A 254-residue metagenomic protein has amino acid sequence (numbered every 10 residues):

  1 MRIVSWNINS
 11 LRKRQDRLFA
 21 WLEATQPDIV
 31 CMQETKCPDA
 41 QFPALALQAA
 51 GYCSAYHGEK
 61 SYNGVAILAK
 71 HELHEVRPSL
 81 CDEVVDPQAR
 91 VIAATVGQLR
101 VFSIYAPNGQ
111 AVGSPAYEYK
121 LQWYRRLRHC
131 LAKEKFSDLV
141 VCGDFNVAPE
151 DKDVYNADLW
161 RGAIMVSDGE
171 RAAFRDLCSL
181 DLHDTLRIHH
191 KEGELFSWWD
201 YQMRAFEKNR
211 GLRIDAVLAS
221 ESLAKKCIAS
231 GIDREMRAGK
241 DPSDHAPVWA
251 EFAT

Functional and structural regions predicted by a protein language model:
M1-N9, Q98-G113, C142, H245: Active-site-proximal beta-strand elements of phosphoester/diester hydrolases
M1-Y52, K60-V65, P149: N-terminal, active-site-proximal structural segment of metallo-dependent hydrolase catalytic domains
W6-N7, L22-A40, V101, L131-D151 (+4 more regions): Active-site beta-strand/loop signature of hydrolases that rely on acidic residues for catalysis
T35-P38, F42-Q110: Structured beta-strand-rich core segments of catalytic domains in phosphoester-bond hydrolases
A50, W123-A216: Metal-dependent phosphoesterases centered on the DNase I-like endonuclease/exonuclease/phosphatase
S61-V76, A205-K226, F252: Conserved beta strand-loop-helix elements of the APE1-like EEP
C81-D82, A106-Y124, D158-A163: Surface-exposed cleft-lining segments at the edges of enzyme active sites
G231-T254: Surface polyanion/phosphate-binding segment centered on an Asp-His-Pro turn
